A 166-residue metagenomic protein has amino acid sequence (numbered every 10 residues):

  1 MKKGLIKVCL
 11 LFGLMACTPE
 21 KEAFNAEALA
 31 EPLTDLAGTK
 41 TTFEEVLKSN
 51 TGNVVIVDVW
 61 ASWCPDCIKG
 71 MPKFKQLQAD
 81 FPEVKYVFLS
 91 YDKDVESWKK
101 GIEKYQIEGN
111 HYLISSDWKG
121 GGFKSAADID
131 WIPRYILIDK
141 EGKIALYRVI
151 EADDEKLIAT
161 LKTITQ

Functional and structural regions predicted by a protein language model:
M1-A37, Q166: N-terminal targeting signals for export/organelle localization
P32-V55, P72: A short beta-strand-turn-helix
N53-V55, V59-W63, W131: Short pre-active-site segment immediately N-terminal to redox-active cysteine/selenocysteine motifs in thiol-based
V57, V87-L89, I136: Conserved hydrophobic packing residues within short motifs/helices of P-loop NTPase cores of ABC-family ATPases
V59-Q76: Conserved redox-active cysteine motifs that mediate thiol-disulfide chemistry, especially di-cysteine Cys-X(1-2)-Cys
S62, D94, K143: Conserved Rossmann-like nucleotide-cofactor binding loop
A79-K119: Conserved segment of the thioredoxin-like fold in thiol-based oxidoreductases
I107, S116-L161: Thiol/disulfide oxidoreductase modules built on the thioredoxin-like
